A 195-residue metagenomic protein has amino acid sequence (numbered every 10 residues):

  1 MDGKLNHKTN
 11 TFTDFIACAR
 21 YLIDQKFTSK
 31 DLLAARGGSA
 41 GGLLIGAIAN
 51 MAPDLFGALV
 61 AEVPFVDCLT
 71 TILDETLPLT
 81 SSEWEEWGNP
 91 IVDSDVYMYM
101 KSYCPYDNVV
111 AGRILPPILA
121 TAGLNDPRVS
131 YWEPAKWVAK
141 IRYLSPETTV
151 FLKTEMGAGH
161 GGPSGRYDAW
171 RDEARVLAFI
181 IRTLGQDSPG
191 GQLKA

Functional and structural regions predicted by a protein language model:
M1-A195: Active-site-proximal cap/loop segments of hydrolase catalytic domains
